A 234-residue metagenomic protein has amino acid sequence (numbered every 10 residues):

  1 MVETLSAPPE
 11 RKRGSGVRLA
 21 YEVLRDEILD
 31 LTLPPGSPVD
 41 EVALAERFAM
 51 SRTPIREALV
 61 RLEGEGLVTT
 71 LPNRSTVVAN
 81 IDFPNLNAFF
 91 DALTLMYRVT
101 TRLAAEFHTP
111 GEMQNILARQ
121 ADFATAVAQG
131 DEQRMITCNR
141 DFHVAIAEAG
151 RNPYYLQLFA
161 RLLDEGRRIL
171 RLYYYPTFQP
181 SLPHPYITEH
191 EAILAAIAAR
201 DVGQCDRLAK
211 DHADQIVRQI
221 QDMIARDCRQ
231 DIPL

Functional and structural regions predicted by a protein language model:
M1-E106, V217-L234: Short linear motifs at protein or domain termini
A79-A199, G203, D211, I216-L234: A surface-exposed regulatory interaction patch that couples sensing to output across bacterial transport/metabolic
